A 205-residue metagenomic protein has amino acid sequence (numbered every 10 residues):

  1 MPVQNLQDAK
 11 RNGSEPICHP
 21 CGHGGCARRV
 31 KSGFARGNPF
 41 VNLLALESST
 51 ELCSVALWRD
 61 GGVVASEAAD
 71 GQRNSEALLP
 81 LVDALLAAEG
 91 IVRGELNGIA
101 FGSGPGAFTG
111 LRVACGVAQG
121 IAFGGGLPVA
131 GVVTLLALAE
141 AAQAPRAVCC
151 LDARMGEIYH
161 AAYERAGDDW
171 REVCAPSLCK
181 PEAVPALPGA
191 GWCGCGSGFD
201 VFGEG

Functional and structural regions predicted by a protein language model:
P2-N12, I17: Extreme N-terminal basic, low-complexity initiation segments that serve as generic localization/processing leaders
C18-C21, C26: Cysteine-centered motifs
N38-S103: N-terminal beta-alpha supersecondary unit
P39-F40, G62, D70-R73, P128-G205: Surface "functional belts" at beta-alpha junctions
A69-P80, F108, R112, G116 (+1 more regions): Residues at secondary-structure transition points
A87-E95, A122-V132: Phosphate-handling active-site elements
A100-V129: DPxDG-like acidic metal-binding loop motif
